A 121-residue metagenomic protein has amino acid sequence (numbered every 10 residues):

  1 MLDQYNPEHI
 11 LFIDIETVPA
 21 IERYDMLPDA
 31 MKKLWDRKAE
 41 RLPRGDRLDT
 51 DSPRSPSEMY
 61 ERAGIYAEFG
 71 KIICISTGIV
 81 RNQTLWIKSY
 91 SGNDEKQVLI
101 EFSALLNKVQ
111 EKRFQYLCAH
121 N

Functional and structural regions predicted by a protein language model:
M1-G70: Entry/capping segment at the start of metal-dependent catalytic domains with acidic active-site entry clusters
K71-I75: Short glycine-rich loop/turn motifs
S76-N121: Conserved DEDDh/DEDDy metal-dependent 3′-5′ exonuclease domain
